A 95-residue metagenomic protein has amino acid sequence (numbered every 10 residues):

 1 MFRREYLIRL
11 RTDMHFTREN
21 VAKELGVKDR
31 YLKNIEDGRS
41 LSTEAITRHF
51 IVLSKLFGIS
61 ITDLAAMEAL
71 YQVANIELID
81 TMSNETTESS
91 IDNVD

Functional and structural regions predicted by a protein language model:
M1-D13: A short, Lys/Arg-rich alpha-helix, primarily the initiator
L7, V21-A22, L32-I35: Conserved hydrophobic/aromatic packing and binding residues within compact polymer-binding modules
I8, E19, I51: Residues within the helices of the helix-turn-helix
R11, A22, S54: The alpha-helix within a helix-turn-helix
T17, K28-Y31, I46, S60: Short coil turns linking two alpha-helices in DNA-binding domains
G26-S42: Recognition helix of helix-turn-helix/homeodomain-like DNA-binding domains that insert into the DNA major groove
R39-K55: Short, basic-rich loop-to-helix N-cap that marks the start of a DNA-contacting helix
T43, T62-D95: Short, charged recognition helix plus adjacent turn of helix-turn-helix-like nucleic-acid-binding domains
